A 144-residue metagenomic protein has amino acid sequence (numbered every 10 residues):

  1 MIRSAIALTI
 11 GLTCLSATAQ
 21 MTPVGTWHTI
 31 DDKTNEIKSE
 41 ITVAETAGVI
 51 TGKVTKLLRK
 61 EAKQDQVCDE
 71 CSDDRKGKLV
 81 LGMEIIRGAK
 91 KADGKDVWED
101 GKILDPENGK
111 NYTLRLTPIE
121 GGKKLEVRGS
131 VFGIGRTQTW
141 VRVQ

Functional and structural regions predicted by a protein language model:
M1-A7: Bacterial N-terminal signal peptides that target proteins for export
C14-T18: N-terminal signal peptide c-region/cleavage motif recognized by signal peptidases
A19-W27: Cleaved targeting-peptide boundary
D31-L114: Central antiparallel beta-sheet cores of small beta-barrel/beta-sandwich binding domains
T46, I119-G121: Structural motif
T113-T117, K124: C-terminal terminal-subdomain/extension
G122, R128-Q144: Edge beta-strand at a domain terminus
